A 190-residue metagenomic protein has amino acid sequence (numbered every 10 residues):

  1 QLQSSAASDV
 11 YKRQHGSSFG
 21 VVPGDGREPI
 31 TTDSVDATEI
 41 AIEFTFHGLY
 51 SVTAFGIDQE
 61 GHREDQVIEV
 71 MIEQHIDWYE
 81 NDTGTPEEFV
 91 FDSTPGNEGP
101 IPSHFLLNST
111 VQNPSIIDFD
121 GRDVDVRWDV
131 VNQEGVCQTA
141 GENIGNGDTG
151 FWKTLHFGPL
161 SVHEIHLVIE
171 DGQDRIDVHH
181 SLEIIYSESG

Functional and structural regions predicted by a protein language model:
Q1-A7, Y11: Single conserved hydrophobic/aromatic residue that forms the stacking wall/gate of nucleotide- or nucleobase-binding
H15-S34: Short acidic/polar micro-motifs centered on Gly/Asp/Asn
P23, S34, T38-F46, Y50: Residue-level recognition of secondary-structure-to-loop junctions
H47-S51, P102, L160-E164: Extracellular Ig-like/FN3 beta-sandwich strand-entry sites
A54-G56: Hydrophobic/tyrosine-rich beta-strand signature of extracellular beta-sandwich/beta-rich modules, prominently
E60, D123-E134, P159-G190: C-terminal edge strands of extracellular/lumenal beta-sandwich accessory domains
I72-S93, S189-G190: Low-complexity, Pro/Ser/Thr- and charge-rich linker/hinge segments at domain boundaries
E88-D148: Acidic, Ser/Thr/Pro-rich low-complexity intrinsically disordered segments
